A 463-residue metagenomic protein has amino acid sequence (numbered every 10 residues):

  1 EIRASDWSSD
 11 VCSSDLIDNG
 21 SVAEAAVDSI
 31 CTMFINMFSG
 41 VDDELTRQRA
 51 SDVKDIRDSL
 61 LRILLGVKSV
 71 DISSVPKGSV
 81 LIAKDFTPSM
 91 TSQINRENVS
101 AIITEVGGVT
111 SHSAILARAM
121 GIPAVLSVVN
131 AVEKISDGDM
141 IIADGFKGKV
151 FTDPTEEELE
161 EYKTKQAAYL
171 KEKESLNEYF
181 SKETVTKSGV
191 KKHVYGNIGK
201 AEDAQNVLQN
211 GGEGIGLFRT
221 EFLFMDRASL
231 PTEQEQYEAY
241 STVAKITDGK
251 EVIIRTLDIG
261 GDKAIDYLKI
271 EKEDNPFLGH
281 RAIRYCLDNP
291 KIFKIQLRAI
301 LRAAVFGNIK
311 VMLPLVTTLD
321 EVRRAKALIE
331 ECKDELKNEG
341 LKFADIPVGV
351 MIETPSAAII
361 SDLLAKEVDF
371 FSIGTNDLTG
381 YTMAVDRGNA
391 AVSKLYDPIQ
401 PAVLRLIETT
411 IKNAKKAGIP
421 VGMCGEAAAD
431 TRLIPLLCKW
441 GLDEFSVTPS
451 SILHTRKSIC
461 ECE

Functional and structural regions predicted by a protein language model:
E1-W7, V11: Single conserved hydrophobic/aromatic residue that forms the stacking wall/gate of nucleotide- or nucleobase-binding
D10, S14, M33-V41, D144-G148: Acidic/polar active-site rim loop that often engages polyanionic ligands
C12-L16, A26-I30, E44-S51, D71-K77 (+1 more regions): Short coil/turn segments at secondary-structure boundaries
N19, A26-G66: Long, charge-dense accessory insertions within large macromolecular proteins
G20, E24, A50, I102 (+2 more regions): Conserved phosphate/pyrophosphate-binding and hydrolysis machinery centered on Walker-type P-loop NTPases, extending
L65, S73-G78, I82-N210: Acidic, glycine-rich flexible loop/linker segments
D71-S89, Q93, L341-M351, A358 (+1 more regions): Glycine/charge-rich, flexible interdomain linkers and switch-proximal surface loops that mediate coupling
E174-E463: Conserved alpha/beta-domain cores
